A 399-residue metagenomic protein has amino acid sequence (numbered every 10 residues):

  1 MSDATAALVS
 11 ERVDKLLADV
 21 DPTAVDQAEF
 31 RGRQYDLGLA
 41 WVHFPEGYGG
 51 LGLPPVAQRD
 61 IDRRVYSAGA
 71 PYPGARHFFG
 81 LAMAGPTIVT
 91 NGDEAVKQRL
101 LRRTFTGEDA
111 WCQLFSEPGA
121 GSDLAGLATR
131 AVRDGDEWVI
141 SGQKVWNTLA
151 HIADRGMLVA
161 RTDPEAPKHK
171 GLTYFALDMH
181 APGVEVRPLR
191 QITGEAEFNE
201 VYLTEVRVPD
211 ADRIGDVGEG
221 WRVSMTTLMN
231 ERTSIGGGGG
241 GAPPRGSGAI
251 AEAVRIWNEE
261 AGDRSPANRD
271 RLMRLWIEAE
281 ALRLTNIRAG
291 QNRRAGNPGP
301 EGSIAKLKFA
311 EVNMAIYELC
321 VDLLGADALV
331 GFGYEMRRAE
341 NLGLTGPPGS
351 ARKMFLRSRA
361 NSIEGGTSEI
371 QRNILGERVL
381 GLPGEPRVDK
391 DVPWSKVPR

Functional and structural regions predicted by a protein language model:
M1-F79, V96-R99, R103, V223 (+9 more regions): Amphipathic, small/basic residue-rich leader segments at the start of a protein or domain
A4, V184-T285, N361, S395-P398: Glycine-rich beta->alpha junctions and the first turn(s) of the following alpha-helix
V25, P266, E280-G343: C-terminal helix-coil-helix/basic helical segment that borders enzyme active sites and/or dimer interfaces and provides
P73-A95, G121: N-terminal glycine-rich flavin-associated loop
G107-F115, V159: A short, Trp-centered hydrophobic/proline-enriched beta-strand micro-motif
A120, V145-H151, I192-T193, A360-G365: Glycine-rich phosphate/pyrophosphate-binding beta-alpha loops
T129-V132: A structural signal for short hydrophobic beta-strand segments in well-ordered beta-sheet cores
D136-E137, S141-L189: A short core secondary-structure module
